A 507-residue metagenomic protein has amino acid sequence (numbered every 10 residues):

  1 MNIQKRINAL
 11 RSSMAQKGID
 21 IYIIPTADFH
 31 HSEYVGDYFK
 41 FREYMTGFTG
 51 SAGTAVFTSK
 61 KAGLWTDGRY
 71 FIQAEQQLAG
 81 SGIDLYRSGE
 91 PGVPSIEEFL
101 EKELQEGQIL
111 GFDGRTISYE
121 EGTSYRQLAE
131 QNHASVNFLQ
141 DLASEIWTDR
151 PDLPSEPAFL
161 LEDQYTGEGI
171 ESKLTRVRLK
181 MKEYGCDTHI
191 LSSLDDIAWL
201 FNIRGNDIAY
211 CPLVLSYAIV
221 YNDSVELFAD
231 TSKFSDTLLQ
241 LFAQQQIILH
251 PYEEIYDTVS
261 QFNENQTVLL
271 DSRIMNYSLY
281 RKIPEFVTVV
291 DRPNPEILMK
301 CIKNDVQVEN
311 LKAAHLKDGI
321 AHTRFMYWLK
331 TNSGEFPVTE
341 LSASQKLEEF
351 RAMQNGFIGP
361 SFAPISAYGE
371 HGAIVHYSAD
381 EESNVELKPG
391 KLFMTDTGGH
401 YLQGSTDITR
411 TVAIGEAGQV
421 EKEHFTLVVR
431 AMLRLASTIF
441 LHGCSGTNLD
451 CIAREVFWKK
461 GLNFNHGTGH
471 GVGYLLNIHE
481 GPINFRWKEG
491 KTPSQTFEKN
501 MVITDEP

Functional and structural regions predicted by a protein language model:
M1-P507: Active-site neighborhoods and metal-handling regions in enzymes and metal-associated proteins
